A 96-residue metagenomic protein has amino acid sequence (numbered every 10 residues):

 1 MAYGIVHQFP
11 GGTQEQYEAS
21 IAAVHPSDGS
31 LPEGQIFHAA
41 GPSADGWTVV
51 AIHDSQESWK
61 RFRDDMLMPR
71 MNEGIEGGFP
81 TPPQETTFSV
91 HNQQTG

Functional and structural regions predicted by a protein language model:
M1-V50, D54-P69, G77-G96: Short S/T/G/P-rich N-terminal loop/turn motif that feeds into the first structured element of a domain
